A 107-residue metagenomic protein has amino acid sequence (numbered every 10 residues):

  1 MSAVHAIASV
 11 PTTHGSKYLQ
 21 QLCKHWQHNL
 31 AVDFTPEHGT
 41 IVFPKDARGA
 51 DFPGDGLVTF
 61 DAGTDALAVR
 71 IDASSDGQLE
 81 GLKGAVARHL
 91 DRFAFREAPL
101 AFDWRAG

Functional and structural regions predicted by a protein language model:
M1-S16: Terminal, regulation- and interaction-focused segments at domain boundaries
V4, H28-F52: Ser/Thr-rich, low-complexity intrinsically disordered terminal regions
A6, P36-G39, G63, D103-G107: Structural preference for solvent-exposed beta-strand-turn elements and adjacent flexible terminal/loop segments within
T12-H14, K45-G49, A73-S75: Beta-strand elements of well-folded, non-transmembrane domains
G15-Q27: Amphipathic alpha-helical segments
K24-H28, A85-R88: Short, solvent-exposed amphipathic alpha-helical segments in soluble enzyme and RNA/protein-processing domains
R48-A73: Beta-strand/loop substructures that line and gate deep hydrophobic ligand-binding cavities in soluble
A66-A106: C-terminal structural segments of small proteins and small subunits
